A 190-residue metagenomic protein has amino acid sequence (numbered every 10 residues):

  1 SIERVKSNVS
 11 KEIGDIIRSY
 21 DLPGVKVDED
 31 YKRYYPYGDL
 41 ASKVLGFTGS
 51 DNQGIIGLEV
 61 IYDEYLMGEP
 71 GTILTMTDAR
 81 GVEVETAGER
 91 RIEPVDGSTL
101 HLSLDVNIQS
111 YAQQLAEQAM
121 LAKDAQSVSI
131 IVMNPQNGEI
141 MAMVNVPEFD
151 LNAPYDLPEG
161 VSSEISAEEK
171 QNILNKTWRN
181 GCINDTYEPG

Functional and structural regions predicted by a protein language model:
S1-G97: Small/polar-residue-rich segments within soluble enzyme cores
V5, F149, I183: Short clusters of hydrophobic/aromatic residues that line enzyme substrate/ligand-binding pockets
S10, K32, M67, N107-Q109 (+2 more regions): Generic "edge-of-domain/loop-turn" microfeature
N52-R80, S127-L157: Carboxylate/His-rich catalytic cores and anion/metal-binding grooves
E93-E139, M143, Y155-G190: Active-site loop and adjoining helix of the penicillin-binding protein/serine DD-peptidase-beta-lactamase fold
